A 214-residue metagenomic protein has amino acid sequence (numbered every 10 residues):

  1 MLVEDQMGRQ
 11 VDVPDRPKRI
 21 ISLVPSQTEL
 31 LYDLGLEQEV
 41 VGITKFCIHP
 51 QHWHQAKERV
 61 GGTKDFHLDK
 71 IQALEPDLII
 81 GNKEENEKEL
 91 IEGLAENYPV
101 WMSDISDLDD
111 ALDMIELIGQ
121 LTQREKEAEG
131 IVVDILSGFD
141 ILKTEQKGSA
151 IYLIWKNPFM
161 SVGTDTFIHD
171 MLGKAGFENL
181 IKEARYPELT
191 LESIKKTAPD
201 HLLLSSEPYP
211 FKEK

Functional and structural regions predicted by a protein language model:
M1-K214: N-terminal ligand-binding lobe of clamshell/alpha-beta domains
